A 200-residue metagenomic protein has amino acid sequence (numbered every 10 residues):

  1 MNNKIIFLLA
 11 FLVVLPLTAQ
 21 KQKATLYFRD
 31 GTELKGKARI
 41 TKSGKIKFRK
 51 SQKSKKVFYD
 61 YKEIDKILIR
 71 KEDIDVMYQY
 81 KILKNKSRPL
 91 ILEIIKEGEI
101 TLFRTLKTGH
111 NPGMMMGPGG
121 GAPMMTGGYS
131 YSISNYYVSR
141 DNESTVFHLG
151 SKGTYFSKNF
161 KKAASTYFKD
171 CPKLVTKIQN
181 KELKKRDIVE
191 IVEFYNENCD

Functional and structural regions predicted by a protein language model:
M1-Q22: Bacterial Sec-dependent N-terminal signal peptides
I5, L26-Y27, K81: Short acidic-hydrophobic surface loop/beta-edge motif
I5, S132-I133, L183: Extracellular interaction modules
L12-V13, K71, Y195-N198: Alpha-helix boundary/capping residues
T18-A19, G31, S130-Y131: Short solvent-exposed loop/turn micro-motifs enriched in small/polar/acidic residues
K21-K37: Short N-terminal segments immediately surrounding and downstream of signal-peptide cleavage
L34-C171: Aromatic-patch recognition
F168-D200: C-terminal partner/receptor-binding element of secreted or periplasmic proteins
